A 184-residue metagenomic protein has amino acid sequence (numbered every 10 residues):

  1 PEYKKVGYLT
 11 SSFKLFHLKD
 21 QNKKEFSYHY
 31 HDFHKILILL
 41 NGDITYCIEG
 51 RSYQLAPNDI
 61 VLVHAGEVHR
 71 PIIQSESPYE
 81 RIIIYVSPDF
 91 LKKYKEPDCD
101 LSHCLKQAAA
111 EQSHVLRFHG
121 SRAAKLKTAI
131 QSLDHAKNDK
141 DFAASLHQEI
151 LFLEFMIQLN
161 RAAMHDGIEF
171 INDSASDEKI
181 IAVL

Functional and structural regions predicted by a protein language model:
P1-I60, E67, S75, C99-H103 (+1 more regions): Generic protein-terminus/edge-of-domain signal
P1-K14, I72-H135, R161-H165: A hydrophobic/aromatic-rich effector-binding and dimerization subdomain of bacterial HTH-type transcriptional regulators
G7, F16, D43, P97-C99 (+4 more regions): Surface-exposed, interaction-prone regions with an acidic/low-complexity signature
I48, I72, D141-F142: A generic structural signal for short coil/turn motifs at secondary-structure boundaries
V63-H64, V86: A conserved hydrophobic position in a structured secondary element of the catalytic/binding core that shapes
Q112-S121, K137-L151, I157-L184: Short, Lys/Arg-enriched, Trp-marked, Pro/Gly-tolerant hinge/linker segments that flank
